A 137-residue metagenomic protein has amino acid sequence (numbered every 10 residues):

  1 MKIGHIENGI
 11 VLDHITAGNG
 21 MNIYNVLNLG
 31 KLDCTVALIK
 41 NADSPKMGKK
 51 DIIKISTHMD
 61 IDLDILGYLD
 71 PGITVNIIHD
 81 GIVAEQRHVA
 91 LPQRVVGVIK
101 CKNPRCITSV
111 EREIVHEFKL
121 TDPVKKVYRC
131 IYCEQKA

Functional and structural regions predicted by a protein language model:
M1-R87: Interaction interfaces in information-processing and related assembly proteins
I82-A137: Cys/His-clustered metal-coordination modules, chiefly Zn-binding fingers
